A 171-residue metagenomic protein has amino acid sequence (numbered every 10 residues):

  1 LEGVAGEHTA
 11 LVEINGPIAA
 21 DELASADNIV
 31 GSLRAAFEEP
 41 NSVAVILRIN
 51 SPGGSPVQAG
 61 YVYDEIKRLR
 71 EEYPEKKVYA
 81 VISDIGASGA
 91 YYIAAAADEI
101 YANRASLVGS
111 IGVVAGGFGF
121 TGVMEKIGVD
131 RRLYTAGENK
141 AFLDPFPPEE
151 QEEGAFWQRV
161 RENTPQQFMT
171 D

Functional and structural regions predicted by a protein language model:
L1-K76, I85-D171: Small-residue-centered hinge/linker elements
